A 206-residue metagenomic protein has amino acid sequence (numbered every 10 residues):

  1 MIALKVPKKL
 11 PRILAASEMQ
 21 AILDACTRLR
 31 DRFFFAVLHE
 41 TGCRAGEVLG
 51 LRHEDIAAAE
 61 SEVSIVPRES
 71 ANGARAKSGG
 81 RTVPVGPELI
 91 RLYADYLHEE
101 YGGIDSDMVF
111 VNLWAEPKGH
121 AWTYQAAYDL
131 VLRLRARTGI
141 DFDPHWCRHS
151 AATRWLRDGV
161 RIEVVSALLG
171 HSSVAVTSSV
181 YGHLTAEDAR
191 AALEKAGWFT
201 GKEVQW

Functional and structural regions predicted by a protein language model:
M1-A21, L113-K118: Flexible interdomain linker/hinge and immediately adjacent N-terminus of the catalytic tyrosine-recombinase domain
P7, A16-A45, L49, I104: Basic, Lys/Arg- and aromatic-enriched nucleic-acid-binding interface segment
L38-S61, E163: Short, charged phosphate-coordinating catalytic segments
G50-I56, S166-S172, V180-H183: A short, basic/aromatic helix-end/turn motif that makes direct DNA contacts
G50-R91: Conserved tyrosine-mediated DNA breakage-rejoining catalytic core shared by Y-recombinases
G86-I140: Active-site/catalytic core of tyrosine-dependent DNA strand-transfer enzymes
Y128-A167, H171-V174, E194: Short, basic (Lys/Arg/His-rich) helix/loop patches that form interaction surfaces in the mid-to-C-terminal regions
A196-W206: C-terminal secondary-structure termini that scaffold catalytic or DNA-interacting sites
